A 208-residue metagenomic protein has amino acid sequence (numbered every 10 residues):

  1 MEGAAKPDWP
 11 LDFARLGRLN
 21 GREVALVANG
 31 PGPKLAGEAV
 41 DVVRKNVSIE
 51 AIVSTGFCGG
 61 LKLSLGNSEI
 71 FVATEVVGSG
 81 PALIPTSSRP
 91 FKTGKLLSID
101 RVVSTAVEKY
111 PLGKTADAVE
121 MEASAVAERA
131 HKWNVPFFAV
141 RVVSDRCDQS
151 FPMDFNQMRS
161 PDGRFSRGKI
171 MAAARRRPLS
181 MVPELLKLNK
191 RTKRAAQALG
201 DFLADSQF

Functional and structural regions predicted by a protein language model:
M1-A5, I70: Short, conserved "active-site rim" segments that organize catalytic pockets and cofactor/ligand binding
W9-F208: Glycine-rich phosphate- or other oxyanion-binding loops that anchor nucleotides, phosphorylated ligands
